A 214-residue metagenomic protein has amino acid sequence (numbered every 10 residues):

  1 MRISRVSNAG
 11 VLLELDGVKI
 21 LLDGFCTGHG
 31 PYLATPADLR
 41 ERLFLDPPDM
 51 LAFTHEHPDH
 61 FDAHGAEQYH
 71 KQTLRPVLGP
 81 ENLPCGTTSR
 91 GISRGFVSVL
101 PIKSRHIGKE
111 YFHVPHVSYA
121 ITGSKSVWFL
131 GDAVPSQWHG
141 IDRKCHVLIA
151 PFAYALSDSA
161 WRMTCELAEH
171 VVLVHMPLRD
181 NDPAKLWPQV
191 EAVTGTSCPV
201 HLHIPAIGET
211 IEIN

Functional and structural regions predicted by a protein language model:
M1-E41, F112-D132, V147: Conserved beta-strand hairpin/beta-sheet module of binuclear metal-dependent hydrolase folds, prominently
S4, P84-G95, H113, R162-N214: Binuclear metal-ion centers of metallo-dependent hydrolases, dominated by the metallo-beta-lactamase
D16-A52, H64-E67, K109, V134-R143 (+1 more regions): Pre-active-site segment of Zn-dependent metallo-hydrolases
V18-H29, R90-I107, D132-P135, R143-A153: Conserved catalytic scaffold of divalent metal-dependent phosphoesterases
L21-D23, P47-A63, L78-E81, W128-A133 (+4 more regions): Active-site neighborhood of phospho(di)ester-bond hydrolases with catalytic His/Asp-centered motifs
G28-H29, E56-A63, L83-G86, I92 (+5 more regions): Active-site environment of divalent metal-dependent phosphoester hydrolases
D38-R94: Active-site HxH/HxHxD metal-binding segment of metal-dependent hydrolases
G108-L167: Active-site-proximal loop/helix segments of hydrolase catalytic cores
